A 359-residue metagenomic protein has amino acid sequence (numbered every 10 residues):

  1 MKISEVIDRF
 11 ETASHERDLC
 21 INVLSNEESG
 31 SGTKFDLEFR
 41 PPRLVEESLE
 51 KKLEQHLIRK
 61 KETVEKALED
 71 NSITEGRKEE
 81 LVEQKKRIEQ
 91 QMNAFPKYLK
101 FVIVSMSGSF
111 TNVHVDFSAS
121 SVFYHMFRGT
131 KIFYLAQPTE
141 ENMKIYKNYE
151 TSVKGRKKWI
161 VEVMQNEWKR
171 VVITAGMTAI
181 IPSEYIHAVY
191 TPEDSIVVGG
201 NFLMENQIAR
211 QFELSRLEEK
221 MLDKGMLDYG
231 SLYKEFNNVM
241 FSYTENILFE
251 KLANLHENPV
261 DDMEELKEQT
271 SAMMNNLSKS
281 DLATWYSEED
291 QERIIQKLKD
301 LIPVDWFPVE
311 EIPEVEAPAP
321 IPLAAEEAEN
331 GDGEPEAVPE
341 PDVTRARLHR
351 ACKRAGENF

Functional and structural regions predicted by a protein language model:
M1-T178, A188-F359: N-terminal accessory scaffold of Fe(II)-dependent oxygenases
